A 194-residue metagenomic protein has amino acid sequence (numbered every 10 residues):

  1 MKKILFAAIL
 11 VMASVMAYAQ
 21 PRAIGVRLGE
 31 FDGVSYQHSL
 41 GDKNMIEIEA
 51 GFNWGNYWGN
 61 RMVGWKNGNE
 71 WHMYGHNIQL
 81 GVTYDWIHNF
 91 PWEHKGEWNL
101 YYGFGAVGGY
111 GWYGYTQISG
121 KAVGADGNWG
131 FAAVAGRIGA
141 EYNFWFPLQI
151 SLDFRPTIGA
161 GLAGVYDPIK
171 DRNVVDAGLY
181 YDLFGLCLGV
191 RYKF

Functional and structural regions predicted by a protein language model:
M1-I4: Positively charged n-region of N-terminal signal peptides that target proteins for export
V11, V15-P21: Sec/Tat signal peptide C-region and signal peptidase I cleavage site
A19-D32, N44-W54: Transmembrane beta-strand segments that form the barrel wall of outer-membrane beta-barrel proteins
S35-Q37: Short, T/G/N/S-enriched strand-turn elements that build extracellular solenoid repeat scaffolds
L40-L148, L152, R191: Gram-negative (and chloroplast) outer-membrane scaffold detector with strong preference for beta-barrel transmembrane
G81, Y180-F194: Outer-membrane beta-barrel "beta-signal"
A163-Y166, R172-L179: A short acidic/glycine-rich loop-to-helix N-cap element
